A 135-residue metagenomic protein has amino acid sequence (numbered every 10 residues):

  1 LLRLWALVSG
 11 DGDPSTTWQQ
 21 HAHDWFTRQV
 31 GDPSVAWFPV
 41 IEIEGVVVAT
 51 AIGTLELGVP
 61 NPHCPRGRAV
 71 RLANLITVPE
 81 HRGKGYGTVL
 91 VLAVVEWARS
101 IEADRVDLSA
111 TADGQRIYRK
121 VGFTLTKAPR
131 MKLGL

Functional and structural regions predicted by a protein language model:
L1-D24, F38-V40, T50, P129: Short amphipathic alpha-helix that is part of the acyltransferase structural core
T27-P39, R71: A short helix-loop-beta-strand connector motif used in the catalytic cores of GNAT acetyltransferases and, in some
V40, V46-L55, R71, I76: Conserved beta-strand in the GNAT
A51-N61, P65: A conserved beta-strand-loop-helix scaffold within acyl/acetyltransferase catalytic domains
H63-P79, M131: Conserved acetyl-CoA binding element of GNAT-fold acetyltransferases
H81-A93: Conserved acetyl-CoA pyrophosphate-binding loop and the N-cap/start of the following alpha-helix in GNAT-like
V91, A98-A110: Conserved GNAT acetyl-CoA-binding A-motif
V106-R116, K132-L135: Conserved beta-strand-loop-alpha-helix junction that forms the acyl-donor binding cleft
